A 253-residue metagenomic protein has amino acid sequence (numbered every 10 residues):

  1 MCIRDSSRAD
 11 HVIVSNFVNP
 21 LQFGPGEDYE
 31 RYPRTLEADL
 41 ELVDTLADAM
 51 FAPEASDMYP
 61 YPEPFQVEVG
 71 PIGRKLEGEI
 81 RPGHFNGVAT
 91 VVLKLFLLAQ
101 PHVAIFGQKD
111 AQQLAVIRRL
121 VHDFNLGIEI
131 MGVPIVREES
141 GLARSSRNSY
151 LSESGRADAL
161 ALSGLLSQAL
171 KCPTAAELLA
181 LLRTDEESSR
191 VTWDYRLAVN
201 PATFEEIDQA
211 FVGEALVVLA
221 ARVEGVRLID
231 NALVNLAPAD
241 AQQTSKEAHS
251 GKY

Functional and structural regions predicted by a protein language model:
M1-I3: Short, small-residue-biased leader/transition segments that mark boundaries at the very start of proteins
S7-E27: ATP-dependent adenylation/pyrophosphate-handling site
G26-Y32, R147-L151: Short glycine-enriched, charge-decorated loop/helix-capping segments at active-site entrances that position
E30-V103: Divalent-metal (Mg2+/Mn2+/Ca2+)-assisted nucleotide/phosphate chemistry catalytic cores
F65-V67, L142-L151, I207-E214: Short, surface-exposed amphipathic charged segments that create phosphate/polyanion-binding patches used for binding
D110-V199: Glycine-rich, Lys/Arg-enriched anion-binding loops that position phosphate/diphosphate groups for phosphoryl
L181, D185-Y253: Phosphate/ribose-recognition catalytic cores of enzymes acting on nucleotide-derived substrates
